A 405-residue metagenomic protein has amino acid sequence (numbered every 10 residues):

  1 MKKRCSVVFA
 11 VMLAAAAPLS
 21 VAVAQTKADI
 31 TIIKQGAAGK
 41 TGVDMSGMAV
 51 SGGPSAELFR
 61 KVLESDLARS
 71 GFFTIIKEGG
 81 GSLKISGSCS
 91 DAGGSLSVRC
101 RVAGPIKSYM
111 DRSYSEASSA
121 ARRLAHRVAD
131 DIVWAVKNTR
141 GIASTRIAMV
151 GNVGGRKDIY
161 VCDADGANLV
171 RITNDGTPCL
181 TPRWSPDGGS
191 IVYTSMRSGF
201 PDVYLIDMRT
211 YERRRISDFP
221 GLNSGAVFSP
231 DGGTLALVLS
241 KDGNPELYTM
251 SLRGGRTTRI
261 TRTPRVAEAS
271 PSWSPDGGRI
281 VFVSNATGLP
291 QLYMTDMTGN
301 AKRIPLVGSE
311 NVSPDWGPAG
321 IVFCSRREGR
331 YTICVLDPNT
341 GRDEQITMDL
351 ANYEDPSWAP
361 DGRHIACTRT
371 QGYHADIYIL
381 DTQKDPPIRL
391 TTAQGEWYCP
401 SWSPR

Functional and structural regions predicted by a protein language model:
A10-P18: Bacterial N-terminal signal peptides
A24-E64, V153: A structural "domain/chain start" motif
G80-D131: Amphipathic beta-strand/beta-sheet edge segments enriched in Tyr/Trp
S97, G155-Y160, F200-Y204, N244-Y248 (+3 more regions): Structural motif
G141-A143, P186-D187, P230-D231, P275-D276 (+3 more regions): Residue-level detector of Asp-centered blade-edge/turn motifs that repeat once per structural unit in beta-propeller
I147, I191-V192, G232-A236, G277-V281 (+2 more regions): Hydrophobic beta-strand positions that form the internal "hydrophobic ladder" of WD40/Gbeta-like beta-propeller blades
D163-L180, D207-S224, M250-E268, T295-V312 (+2 more regions): Multi-bladed beta-propeller domains
